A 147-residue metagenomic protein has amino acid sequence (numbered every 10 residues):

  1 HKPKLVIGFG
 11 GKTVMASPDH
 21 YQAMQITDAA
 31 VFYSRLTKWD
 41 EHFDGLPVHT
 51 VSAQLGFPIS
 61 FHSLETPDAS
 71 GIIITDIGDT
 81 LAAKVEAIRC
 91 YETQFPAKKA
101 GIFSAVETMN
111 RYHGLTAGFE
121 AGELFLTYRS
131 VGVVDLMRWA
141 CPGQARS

Functional and structural regions predicted by a protein language model:
H1-S147: Metal-dependent de-N-acetylase/amidase catalytic core
